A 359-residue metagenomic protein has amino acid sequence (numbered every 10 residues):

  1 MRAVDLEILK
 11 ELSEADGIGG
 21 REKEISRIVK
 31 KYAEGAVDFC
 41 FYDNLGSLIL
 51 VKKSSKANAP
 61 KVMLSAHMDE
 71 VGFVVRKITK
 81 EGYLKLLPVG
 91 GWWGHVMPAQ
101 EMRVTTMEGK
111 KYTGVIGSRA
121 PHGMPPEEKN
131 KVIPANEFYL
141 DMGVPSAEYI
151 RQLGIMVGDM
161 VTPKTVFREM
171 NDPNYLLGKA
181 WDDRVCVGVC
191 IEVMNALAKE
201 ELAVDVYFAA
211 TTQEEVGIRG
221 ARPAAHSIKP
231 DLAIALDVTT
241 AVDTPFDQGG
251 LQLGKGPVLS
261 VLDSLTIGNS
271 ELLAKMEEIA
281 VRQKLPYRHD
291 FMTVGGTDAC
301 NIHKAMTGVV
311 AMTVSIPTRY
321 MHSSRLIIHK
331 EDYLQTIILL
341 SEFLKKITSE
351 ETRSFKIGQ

Functional and structural regions predicted by a protein language model:
M1-Q359: N-terminal hydrophobic/helix-forming segments and targeting peptides
